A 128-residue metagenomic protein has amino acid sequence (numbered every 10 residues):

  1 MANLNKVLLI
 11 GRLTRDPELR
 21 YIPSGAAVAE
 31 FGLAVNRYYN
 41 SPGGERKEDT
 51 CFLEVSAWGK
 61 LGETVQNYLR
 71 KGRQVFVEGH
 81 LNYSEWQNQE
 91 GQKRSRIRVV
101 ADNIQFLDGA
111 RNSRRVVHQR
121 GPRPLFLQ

Functional and structural regions predicted by a protein language model:
M1-N3, R20-S24, S41-G44, F106-Q128: Acidic, gly/ser/pro-rich intrinsically disordered tails
N3, V7-E48, S95: Core FKBP-type peptidyl-prolyl cis-trans isomerase
N3-K6, E30-G32, C51-E54, Y68 (+4 more regions): Residue-level recognition of specific faces of alpha-helices
R12, E54-S56, Q105: Generic structural detector for well-ordered beta-strands
T14-P17, A34, L81, D102 (+1 more regions): Residue-level signal for pocket-adjacent positions within structured domains
D16, N36-Y38, K60, I104 (+1 more regions): Generic structural motif
P42-N67: A beta-strand/beta-hairpin structural motif
W58-R94, L107-A110: Beta-rich strand-turn-strand
